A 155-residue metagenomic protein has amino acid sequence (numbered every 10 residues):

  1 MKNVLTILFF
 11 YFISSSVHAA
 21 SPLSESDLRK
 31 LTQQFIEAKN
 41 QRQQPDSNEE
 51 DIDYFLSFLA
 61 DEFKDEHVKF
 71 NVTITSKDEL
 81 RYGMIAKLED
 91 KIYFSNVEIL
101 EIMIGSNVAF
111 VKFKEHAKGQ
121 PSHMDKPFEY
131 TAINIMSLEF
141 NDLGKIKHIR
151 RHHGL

Functional and structural regions predicted by a protein language model:
V4-S15: Sec-dependent N-terminal signal peptides
V17-F58: Short, low-complexity N-terminal intrinsically disordered segments enriched in polar/charged residues
I52-G105: A solvent-exposed, acidic/Ser-Thr-rich amphipathic alpha-helical stretch
D65, V111, H148-I149: Short hydrophobic/aromatic-rich beta-strand segments that constitute the beta-sheet cores of beta-sandwich/beta-barrel
K69, K114-A117, H153: A mature extracytoplasmic/lumenal domain signature
F94-E98, P121, E129-I135: Short, surface-exposed coil-to-beta transition loops
G105-Q120: A short hydrophobic beta-strand element
E129-L155: Short beta-strand edge/turn micro-motifs at domain boundaries
